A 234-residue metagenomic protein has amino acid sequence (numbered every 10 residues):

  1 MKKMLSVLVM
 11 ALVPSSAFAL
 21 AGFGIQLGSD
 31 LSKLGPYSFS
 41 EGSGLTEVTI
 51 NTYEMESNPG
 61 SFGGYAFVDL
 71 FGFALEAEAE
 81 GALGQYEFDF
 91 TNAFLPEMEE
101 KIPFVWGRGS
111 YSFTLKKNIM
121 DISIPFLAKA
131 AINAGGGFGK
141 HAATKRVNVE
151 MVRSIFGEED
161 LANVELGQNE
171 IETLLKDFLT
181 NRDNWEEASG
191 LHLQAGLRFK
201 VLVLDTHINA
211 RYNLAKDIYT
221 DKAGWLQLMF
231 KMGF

Functional and structural regions predicted by a protein language model:
M1-G22, L161: Cleavable N-terminal export/targeting peptides
A19-F23, G60, F71-L75, F126-I132 (+3 more regions): Outer-envelope beta-barrel architecture signal
A19-F71, G233: Short glycine/proline- and aromatic-enriched beta-strand/turn motifs that initiate or cap beta-hairpins
I25-S29, G64-L70, G109-K117, G136-K140 (+3 more regions): Residues on the lipid-exposed face of transmembrane beta-strands in outer-membrane beta-barrel proteins
G35-E54, L83-R108, A142-E187: Flexible, solvent-exposed loop segments that connect beta-strands
P36, G84-Y86, D183, L191-F234: Predominantly the C-terminal beta-signal and adjacent terminal strand-loop region of outer-membrane beta-barrel
S57-S61, W106-R108, A188-G190, D221-W225: Membrane-spanning beta-strands of outer-membrane beta-barrel proteins
F62-F156: Gram-negative (and chloroplast) outer-membrane scaffold detector with strong preference for beta-barrel transmembrane
